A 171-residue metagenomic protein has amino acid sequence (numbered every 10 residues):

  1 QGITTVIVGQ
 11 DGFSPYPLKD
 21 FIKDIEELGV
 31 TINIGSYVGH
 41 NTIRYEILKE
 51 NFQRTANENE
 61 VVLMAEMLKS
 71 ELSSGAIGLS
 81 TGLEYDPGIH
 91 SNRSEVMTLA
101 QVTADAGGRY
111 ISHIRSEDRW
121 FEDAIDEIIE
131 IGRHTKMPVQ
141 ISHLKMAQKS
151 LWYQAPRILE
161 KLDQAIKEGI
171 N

Functional and structural regions predicted by a protein language model:
Q1-L79, I170: Divalent-metal coordination cores built from histidine and acidic residues
D20, T55-T81, P87-N171: Histidine/acidic residue-rich metal-binding segments in metalloenzymes
